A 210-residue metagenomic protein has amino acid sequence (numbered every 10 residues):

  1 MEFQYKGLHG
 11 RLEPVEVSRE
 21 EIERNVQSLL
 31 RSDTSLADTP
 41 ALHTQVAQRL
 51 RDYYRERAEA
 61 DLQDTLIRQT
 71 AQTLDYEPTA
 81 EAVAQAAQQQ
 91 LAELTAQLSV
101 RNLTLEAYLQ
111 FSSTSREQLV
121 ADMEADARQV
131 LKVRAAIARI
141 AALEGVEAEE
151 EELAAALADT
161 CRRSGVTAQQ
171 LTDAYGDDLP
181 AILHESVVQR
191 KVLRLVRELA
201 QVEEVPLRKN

Functional and structural regions predicted by a protein language model:
M1-N210: FKBP-type peptidyl-prolyl cis-trans isomerases
